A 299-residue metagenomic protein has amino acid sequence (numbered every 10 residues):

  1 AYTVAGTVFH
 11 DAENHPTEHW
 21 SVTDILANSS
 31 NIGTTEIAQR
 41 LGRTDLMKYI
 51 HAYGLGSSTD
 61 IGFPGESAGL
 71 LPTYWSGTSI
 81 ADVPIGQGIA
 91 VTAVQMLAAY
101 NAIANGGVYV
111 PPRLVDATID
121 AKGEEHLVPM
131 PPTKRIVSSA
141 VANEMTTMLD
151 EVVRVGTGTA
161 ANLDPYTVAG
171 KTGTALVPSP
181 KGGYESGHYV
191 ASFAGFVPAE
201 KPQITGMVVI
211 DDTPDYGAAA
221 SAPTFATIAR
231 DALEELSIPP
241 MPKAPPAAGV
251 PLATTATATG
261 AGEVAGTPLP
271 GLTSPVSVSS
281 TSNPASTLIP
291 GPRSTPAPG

Functional and structural regions predicted by a protein language model:
A1-I210: Beta-lactam-recognizing serine transpeptidase/beta-lactamase-like catalytic domain environment
G54-L55, I238, P292: Short aromatic/hydrophobic-glycine micro-motifs
M96, G217-R230: Short, charged, low-complexity patches
A104, V153, A226-L233, S237: Short amphipathic alpha-helical signal-transduction/dimerization elements
V137-S139, Y216-A219: A short, polar/proline- and glycine-enriched secondary-structure boundary/capping micro-motif
P214-Y216, E234-E235: Short beta-strands and strand-coil junctions in structured, solvent-facing domains, enriched
L236-A244: Short alpha-helical interdomain "coupling" segment at the junction between an upstream regulatory sensor module
P245-T259, T267-G299: Ser/Thr-rich, Proline-interspersed low-complexity disordered segments
